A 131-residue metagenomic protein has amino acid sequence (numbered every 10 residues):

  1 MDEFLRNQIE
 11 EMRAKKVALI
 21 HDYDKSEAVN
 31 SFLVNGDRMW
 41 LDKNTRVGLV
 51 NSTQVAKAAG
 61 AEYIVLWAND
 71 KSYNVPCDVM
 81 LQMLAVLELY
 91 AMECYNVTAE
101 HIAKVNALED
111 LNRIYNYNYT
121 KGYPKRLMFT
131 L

Functional and structural regions predicted by a protein language model:
M1-L131: A preference for well-ordered globular domain cores that mediate specific macromolecular interactions or catalysis
